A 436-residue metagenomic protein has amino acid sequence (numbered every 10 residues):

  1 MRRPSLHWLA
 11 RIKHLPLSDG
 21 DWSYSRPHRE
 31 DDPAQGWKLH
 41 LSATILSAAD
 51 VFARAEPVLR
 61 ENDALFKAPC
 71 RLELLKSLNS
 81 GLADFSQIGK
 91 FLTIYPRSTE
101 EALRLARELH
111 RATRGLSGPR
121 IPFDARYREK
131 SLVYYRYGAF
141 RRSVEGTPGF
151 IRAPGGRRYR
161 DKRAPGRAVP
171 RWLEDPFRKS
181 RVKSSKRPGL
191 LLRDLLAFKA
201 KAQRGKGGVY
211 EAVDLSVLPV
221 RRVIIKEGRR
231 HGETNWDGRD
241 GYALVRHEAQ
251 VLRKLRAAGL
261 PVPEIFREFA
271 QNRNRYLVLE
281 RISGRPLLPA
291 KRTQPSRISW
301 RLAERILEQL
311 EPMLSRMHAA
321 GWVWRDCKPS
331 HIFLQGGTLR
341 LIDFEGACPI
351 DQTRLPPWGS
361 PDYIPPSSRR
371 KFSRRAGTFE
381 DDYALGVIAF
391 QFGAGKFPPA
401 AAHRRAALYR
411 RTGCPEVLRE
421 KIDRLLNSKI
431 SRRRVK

Functional and structural regions predicted by a protein language model:
M1-V213: Phosphate/pyrophosphate-binding loops and the adjoining catalytic core of nucleotide-dependent enzymes
W37-H40, K199, K206-R246: ATP-binding glycine-rich loop module of kinase domains
E264-R275: Short beta-strand micro-motifs within the conserved protein kinase catalytic domain, predominantly in the N-lobe
I306-L307: Activation segment signature within eukaryotic-like protein kinase domains
H318-L334: Catalytic-loop of the protein kinase fold
D343-C348: Activation of the activation-loop gatekeeper triad in protein kinase-fold domains
R354-S368: Conserved activation segment of eukaryotic-like protein kinases, specifically the C-terminal portion of the activation
